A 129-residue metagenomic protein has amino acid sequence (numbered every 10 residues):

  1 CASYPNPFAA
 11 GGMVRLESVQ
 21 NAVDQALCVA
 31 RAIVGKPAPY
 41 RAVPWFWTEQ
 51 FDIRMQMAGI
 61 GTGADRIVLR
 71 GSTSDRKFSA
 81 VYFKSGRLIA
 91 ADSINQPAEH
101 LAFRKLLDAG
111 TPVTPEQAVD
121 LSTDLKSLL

Functional and structural regions predicted by a protein language model:
A2-P97: Mid-to-C-terminal Rossmann-like scaffold of FAD/NAD(P)H-dependent oxidoreductases
D75-L129: C-terminal auxiliary extensions adjacent to catalytic cores
